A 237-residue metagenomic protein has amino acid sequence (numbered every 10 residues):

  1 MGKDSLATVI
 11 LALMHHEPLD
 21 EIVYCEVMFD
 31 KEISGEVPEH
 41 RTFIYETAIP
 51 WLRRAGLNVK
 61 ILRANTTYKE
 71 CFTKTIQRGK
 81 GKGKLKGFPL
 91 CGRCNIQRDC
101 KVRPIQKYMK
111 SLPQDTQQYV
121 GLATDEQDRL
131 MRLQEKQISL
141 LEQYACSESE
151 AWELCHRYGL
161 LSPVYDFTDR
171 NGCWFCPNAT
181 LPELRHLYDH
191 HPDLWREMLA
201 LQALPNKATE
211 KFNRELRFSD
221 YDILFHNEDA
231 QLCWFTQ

Functional and structural regions predicted by a protein language model:
M1-Q237: Nucleotide-activated chemistry modules centered on ATP-dependent adenylation/adenylyltransferase
